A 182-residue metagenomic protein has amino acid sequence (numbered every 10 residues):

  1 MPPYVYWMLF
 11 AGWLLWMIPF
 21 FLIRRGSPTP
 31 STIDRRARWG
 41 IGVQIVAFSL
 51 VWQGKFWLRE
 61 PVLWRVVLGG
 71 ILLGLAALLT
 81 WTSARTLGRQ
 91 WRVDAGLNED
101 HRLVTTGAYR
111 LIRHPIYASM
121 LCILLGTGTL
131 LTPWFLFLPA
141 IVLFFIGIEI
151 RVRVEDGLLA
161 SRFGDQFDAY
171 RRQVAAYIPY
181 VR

Functional and structural regions predicted by a protein language model:
M1-E99, T105, I123-R182: Membrane-anchoring alpha-helices and their flanking helix-loop junctions
T106-A118: Histidine-centered phosphotransfer motif of kinases
